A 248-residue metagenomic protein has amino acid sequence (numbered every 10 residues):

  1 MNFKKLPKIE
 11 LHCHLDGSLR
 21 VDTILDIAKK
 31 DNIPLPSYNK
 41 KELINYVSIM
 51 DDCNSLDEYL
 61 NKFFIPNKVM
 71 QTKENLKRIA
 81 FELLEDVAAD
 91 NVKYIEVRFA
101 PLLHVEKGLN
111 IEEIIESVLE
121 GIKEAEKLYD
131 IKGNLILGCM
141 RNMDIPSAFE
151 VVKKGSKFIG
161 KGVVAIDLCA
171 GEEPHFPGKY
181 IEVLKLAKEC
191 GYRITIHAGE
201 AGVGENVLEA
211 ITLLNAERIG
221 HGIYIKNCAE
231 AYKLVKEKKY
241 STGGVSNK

Functional and structural regions predicted by a protein language model:
M1-Y192, A201-N206, L213, E217-G220 (+1 more regions): Metal-cofactor-binding active-site regions of metalloenzymes
H197: Active-site glycine-centered loops adjacent to acidic/histidine catalytic or metal-binding residues that shape
